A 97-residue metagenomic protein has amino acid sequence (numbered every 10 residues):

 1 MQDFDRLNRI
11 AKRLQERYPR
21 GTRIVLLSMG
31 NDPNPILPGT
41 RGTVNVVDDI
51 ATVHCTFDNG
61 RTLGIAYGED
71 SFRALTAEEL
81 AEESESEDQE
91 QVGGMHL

Functional and structural regions predicted by a protein language model:
Q2-Q15, P19-E85: Basic/aromatic-rich interaction segments and small domains that mediate binding to polyanionic partners
S86-L97: Non-Sec secretion/translocation targeting segments of pathogen effectors
